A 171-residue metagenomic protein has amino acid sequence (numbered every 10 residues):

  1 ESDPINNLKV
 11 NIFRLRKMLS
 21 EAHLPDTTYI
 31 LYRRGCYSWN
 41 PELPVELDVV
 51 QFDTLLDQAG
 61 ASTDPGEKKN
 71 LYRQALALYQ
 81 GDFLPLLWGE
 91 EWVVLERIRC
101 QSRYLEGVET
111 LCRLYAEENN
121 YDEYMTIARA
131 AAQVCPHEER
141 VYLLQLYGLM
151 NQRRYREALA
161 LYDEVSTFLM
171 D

Functional and structural regions predicted by a protein language model:
E1-L143, R153-M170: Intrinsically disordered, low-complexity protein-interaction/activation regions
